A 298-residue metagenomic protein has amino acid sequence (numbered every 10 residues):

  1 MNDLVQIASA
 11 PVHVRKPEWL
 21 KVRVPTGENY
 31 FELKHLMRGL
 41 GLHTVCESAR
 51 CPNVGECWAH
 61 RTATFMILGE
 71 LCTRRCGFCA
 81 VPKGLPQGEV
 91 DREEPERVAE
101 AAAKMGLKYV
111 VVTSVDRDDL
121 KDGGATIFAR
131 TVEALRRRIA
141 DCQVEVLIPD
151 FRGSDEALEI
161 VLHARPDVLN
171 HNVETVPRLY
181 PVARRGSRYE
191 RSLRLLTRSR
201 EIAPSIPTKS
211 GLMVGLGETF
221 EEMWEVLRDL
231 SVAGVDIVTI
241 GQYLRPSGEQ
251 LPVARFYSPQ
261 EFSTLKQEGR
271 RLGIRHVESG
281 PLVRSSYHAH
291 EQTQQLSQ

Functional and structural regions predicted by a protein language model:
M1-T64, A80, E96, E100 (+4 more regions): Auxiliary Fe-S-binding modules of radical SAM enzymes
S48, G69, T73: Residues immediately within or flanking Cys/His clusters that coordinate Zn2+ in small zinc-binding modules
T73-S114: Glycine-rich active-site/cofactor-binding loop and its immediate structural neighborhood
V110-R130, G217-E222: Conserved glycine-rich "GG(E/T)P / GGGxP" loop and the immediately following alpha-helix in the radical SAM core
V110-V112, V144, L169-H171, V238 (+1 more regions): Hydrophobic residues within beta-strands of alpha/beta enzymes
V115-R117, P149, V173-V176, Q242-Y243 (+1 more regions): Short, ordered loop/turn segments at secondary-structure junctions
D116-K121, P177-A183, P246-P252: A short acidic, helix-capping loop that chelates divalent metal ions and anchors anionic groups
G123-T126, S154-H163: Distinct, well-ordered alpha-helical segments
